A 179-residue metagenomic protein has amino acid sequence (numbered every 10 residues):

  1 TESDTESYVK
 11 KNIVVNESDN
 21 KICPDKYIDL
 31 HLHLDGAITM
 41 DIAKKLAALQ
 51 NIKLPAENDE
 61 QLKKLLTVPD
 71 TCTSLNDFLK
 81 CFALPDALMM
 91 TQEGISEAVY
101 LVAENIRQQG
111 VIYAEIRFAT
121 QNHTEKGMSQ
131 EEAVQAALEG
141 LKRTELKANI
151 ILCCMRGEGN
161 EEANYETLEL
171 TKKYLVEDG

Functional and structural regions predicted by a protein language model:
D4, Y8-G179: Metal-cofactor-binding active-site regions of metalloenzymes
